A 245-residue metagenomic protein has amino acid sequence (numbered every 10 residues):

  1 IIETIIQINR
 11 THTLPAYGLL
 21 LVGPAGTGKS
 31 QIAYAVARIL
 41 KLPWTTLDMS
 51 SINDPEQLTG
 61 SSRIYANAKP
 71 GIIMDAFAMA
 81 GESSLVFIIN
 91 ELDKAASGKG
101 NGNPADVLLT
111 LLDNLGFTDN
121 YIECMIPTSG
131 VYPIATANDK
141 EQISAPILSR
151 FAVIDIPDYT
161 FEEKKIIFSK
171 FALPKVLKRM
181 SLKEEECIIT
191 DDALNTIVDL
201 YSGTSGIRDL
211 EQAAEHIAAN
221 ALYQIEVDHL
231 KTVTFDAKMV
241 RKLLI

Functional and structural regions predicted by a protein language model:
I1-H12: Pre-Walker A adenine-sensing motif
L14-M49, A78, A145: Walker A/P-loop
L19, T45, F87-N90, A135: Hydrophobic positions in the central parallel beta-sheet of the AAA+
I39-K69, A76, E163: AAA+/P-loop NTPase substrate/partner-engagement loops
P55-N67, K94-D106, V153-E163: Flexible beta-alpha connector loops of hexameric P-loop NTPases
A80-I88, D119-A137, E185-D191, T234-K238: AAA+/SF3 P-loop NTPase mechanochemical coupling elements
G81, D139-S149, V153, P157-E215 (+1 more regions): Conserved C-terminal "switch" segment of AAA+ ATPases
I89-P127: Conserved catalytic/switch belt of AAA+ P-loop NTPases
